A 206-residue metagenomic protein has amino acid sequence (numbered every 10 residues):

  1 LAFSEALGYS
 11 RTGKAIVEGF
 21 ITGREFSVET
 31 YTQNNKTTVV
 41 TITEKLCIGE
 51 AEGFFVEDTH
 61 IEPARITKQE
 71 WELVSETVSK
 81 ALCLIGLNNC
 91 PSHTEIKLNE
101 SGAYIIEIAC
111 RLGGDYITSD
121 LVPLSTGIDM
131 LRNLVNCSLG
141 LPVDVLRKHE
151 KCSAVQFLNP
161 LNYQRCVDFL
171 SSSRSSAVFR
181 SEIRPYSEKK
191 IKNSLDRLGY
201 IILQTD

Functional and structural regions predicted by a protein language model:
A2-A103: Internal nucleotide-binding/catalytic subdomain
G19, E62-P63, P123, G199-T205: Short, well-ordered beta-strand elements within core beta-sheets of diverse protein domains
T22, G127, S194-D196: Short Pro/Gly-enriched coil loops immediately N-terminal to beta-strands
K36, I48-E50, G114-Y116, Y163-C166: Residue-level signal for secondary-structure boundary sites
G49-F54, D115-S119, V178-F179: A short, polar/proline- and glycine-enriched secondary-structure boundary/capping micro-motif
E72-T94, N99, A109-Y163: Active-site "cap" helix and flanking loop/linker of ATP-utilizing ligase/carboxylase catalytic domains
I105-E107: Pre-DFG segment of protein kinase catalytic domains
N133-D206: Peripheral (often C-terminal) accessory segments that flank ATP-dependent C-N-forming ligase machineries
